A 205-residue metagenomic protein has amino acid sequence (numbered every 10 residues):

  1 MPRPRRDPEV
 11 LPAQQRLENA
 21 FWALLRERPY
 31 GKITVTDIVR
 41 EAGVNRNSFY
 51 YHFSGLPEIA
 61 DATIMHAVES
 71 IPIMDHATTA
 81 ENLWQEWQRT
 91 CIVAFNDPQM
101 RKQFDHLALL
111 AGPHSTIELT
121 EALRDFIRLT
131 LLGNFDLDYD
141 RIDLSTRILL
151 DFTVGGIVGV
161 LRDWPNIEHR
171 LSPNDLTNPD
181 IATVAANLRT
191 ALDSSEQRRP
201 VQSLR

Functional and structural regions predicted by a protein language model:
M1, L11-V35: Short, amphipathic alpha-helix enriched in basic
E18-R26, V68, P72, I157-H169: Regular secondary-structure segments
A23, P29-T36, D138-S145, T190 (+1 more regions): Short glycine/proline-centered loop/turn elements that form peptide/ligand docking sites
L24-E58, A62: Helix-turn-helix
M74-T78, L107-A111, N134-D138, W164-E168: Secondary-structure edge/capping motif, primarily at the C-terminal ends of alpha-helices and the immediately following
D75-D105, S115: Hydrophobic alpha-helical connector segments
P113-Y139, L144-V158, A182: Amphipathic alpha-helical packing segments from all-alpha helical-bundle domains
L132-G133, L137, D163-R205: C-terminal peripheral helix-coil segments that are non-catalytic and often amphipathic
